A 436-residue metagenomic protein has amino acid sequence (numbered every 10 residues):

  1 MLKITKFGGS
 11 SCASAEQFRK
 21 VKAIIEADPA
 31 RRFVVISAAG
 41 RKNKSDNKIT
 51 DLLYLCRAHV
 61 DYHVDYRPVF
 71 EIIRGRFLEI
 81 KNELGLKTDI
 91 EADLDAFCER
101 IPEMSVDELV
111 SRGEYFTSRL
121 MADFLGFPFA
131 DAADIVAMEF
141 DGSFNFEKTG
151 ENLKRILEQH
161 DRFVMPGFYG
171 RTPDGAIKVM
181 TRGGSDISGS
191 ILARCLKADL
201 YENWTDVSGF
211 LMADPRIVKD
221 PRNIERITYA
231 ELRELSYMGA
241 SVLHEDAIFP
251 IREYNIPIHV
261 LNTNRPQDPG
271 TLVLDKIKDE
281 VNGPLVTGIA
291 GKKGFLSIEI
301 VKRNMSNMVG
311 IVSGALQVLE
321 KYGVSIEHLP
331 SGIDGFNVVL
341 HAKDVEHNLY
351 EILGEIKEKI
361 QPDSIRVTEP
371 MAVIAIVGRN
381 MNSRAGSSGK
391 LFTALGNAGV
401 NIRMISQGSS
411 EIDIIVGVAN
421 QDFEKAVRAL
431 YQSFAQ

Functional and structural regions predicted by a protein language model:
M1-L243, I248, G417-A419: Nucleotide/pyrophosphate-binding catalytic subdomain
L2-K3, R31-V34, E108, F127-P128 (+14 more regions): Structural motif
C12, K42-N43, A137, R171-P173 (+6 more regions): Flexible loop/turn segments at secondary-structure boundaries
I36-C56, L211, V260-K278, I333 (+1 more regions): Terminal amphipathic helices with adjacent charged low-complexity linkers/tails
H244, N255-N262: Acidic/polar loop patches that form or flank catalytic/metal-binding clefts of enzymes that bind anionic ligands
P269-Q436: A conserved regulatory-domain signal marking ACT and ACT-like small-molecule sensing domains and adjacent regulatory
